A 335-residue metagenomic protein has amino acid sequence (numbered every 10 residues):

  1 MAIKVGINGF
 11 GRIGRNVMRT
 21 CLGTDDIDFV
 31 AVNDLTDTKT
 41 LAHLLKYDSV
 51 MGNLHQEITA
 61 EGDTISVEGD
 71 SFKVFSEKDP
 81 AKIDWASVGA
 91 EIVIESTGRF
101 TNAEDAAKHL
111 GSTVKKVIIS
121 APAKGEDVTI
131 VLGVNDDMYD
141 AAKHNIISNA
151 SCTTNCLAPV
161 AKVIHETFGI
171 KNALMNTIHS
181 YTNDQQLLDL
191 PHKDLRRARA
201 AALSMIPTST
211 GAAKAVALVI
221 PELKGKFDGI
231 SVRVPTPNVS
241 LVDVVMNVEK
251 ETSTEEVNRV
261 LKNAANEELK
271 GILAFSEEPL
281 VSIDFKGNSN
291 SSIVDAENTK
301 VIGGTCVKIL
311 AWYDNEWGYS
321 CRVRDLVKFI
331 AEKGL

Functional and structural regions predicted by a protein language model:
M1-A198, D325, E332-G334: N-terminal Rossmann-like NAD(P) cofactor-binding subdomain of oxidoreductases, focused on the glycine-rich
N8, R12, T36-K39, V88 (+14 more regions): Conserved active-site and cofactor/substrate-binding residues in soluble primary-metabolism enzymes
L22-D26, K162-I170, S180-N183, T210 (+5 more regions): Generic secondary-structure signature for well-ordered alpha-helical cores
L35-D37, P80, A123-K124, S151-T153 (+6 more regions): Glycine-rich beta-alpha junction loops
Y139-A141, R197, V234-S240, V301-G304: Short, flexible turn/loop "capping" segments at secondary-structure junctions
K143-H144, A200-A202, V239-D243, C306-K308: Short, solvent-exposed beta-strand edge segments and adjacent coil->beta transition regions
E166, I170-P237: Acidic, glycine-rich segments within the central catalytic cores of soluble metabolic enzymes that bind/position
G229, L241, V245-L335: C-terminal active-site/capping subdomain that shapes the small-molecule cofactor and substrate pocket of enzyme
